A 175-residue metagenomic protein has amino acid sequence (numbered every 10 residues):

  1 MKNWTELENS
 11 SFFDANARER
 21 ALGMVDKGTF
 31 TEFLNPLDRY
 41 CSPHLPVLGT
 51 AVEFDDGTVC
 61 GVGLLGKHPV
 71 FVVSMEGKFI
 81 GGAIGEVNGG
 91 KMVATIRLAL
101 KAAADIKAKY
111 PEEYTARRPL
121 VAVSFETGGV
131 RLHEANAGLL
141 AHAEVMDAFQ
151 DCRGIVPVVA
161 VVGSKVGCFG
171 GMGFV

Functional and structural regions predicted by a protein language model:
M1-V156: Terminal-region recognition feature
V72, F174-V175: Hydrophobic/aromatic residues within transmembrane alpha-helices of multi-pass small-molecule transporters
E126-G138, V161-F174: Gly/Ser-rich catalytic serine loop of serine hydrolases
